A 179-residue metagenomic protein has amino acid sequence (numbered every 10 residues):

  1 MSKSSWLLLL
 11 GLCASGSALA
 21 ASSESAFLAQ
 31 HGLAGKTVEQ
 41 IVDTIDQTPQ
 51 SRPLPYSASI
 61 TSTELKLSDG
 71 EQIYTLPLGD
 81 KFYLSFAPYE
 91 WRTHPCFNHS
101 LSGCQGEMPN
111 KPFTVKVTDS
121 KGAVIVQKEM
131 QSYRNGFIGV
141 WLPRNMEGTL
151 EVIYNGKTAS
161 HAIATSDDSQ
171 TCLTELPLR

Functional and structural regions predicted by a protein language model:
M1-L7: Bacterial N-terminal signal peptides that target proteins for export
S15-S17: N-terminal signal peptide c-region/cleavage motif recognized by signal peptidases
S22-Y89: N-terminal secretory signal peptides
L76, F82-P88, D167-R179: Extracellular beta-sheet/turn segments enriched in Thr/Pro/Gly and aliphatic residues
L78-Q127, S132: Mid-length scaffold segments of soluble, non-membrane domains
S132-V140: Glycine-centered loop-to-beta-strand initiation motif
G139-E147: Short Pro-Gly-centered beta-turn/loop motif in secreted/extracellular proteins
M146-N155: A short, solvent-exposed beta-strand micro-motif common in secreted/extracellular proteins
